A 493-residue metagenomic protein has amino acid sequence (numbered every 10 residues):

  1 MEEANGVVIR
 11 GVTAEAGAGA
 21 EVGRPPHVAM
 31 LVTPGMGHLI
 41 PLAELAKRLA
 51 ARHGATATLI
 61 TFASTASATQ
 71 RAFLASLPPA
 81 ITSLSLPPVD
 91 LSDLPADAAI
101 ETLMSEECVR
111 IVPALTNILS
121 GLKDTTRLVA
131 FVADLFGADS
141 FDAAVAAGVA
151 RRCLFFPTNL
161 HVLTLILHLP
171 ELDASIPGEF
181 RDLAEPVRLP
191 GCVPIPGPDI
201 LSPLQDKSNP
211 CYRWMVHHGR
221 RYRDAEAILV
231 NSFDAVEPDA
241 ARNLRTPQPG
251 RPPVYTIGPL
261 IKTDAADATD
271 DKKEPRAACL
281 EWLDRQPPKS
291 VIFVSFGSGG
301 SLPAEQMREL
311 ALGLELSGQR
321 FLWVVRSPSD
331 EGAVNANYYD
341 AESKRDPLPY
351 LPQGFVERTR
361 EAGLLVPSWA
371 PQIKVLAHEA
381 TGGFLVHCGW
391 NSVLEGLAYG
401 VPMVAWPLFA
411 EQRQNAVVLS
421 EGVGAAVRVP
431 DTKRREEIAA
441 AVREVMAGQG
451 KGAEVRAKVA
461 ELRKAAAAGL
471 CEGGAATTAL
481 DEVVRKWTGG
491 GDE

Functional and structural regions predicted by a protein language model:
M1-E493: Glycosyltransferase specificity loop/lid
